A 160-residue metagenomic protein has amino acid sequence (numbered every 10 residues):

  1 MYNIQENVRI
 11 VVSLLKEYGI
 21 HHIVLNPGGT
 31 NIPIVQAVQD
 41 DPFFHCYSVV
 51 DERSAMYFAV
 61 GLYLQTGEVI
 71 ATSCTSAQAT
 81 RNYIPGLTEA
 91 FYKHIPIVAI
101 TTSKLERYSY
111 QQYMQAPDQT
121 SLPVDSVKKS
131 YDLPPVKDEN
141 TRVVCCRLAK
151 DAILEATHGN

Functional and structural regions predicted by a protein language model:
M1-N160: N-terminal alpha/beta PP-like core and its mobile active-site loop of ThDP/TPP-dependent enzymes
